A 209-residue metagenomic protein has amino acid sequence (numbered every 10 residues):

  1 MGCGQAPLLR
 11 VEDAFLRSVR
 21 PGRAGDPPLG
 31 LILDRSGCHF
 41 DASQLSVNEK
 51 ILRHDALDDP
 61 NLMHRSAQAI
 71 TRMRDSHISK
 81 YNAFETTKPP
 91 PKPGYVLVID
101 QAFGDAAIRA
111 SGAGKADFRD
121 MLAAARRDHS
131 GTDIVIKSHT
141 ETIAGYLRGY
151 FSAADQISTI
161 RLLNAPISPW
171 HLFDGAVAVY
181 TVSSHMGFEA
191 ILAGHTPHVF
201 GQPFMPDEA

Functional and structural regions predicted by a protein language model:
M1-A209: Catalytic-core helical/loop segments in enzymes performing group transfer/polymerization on anionic/lipid-linked
